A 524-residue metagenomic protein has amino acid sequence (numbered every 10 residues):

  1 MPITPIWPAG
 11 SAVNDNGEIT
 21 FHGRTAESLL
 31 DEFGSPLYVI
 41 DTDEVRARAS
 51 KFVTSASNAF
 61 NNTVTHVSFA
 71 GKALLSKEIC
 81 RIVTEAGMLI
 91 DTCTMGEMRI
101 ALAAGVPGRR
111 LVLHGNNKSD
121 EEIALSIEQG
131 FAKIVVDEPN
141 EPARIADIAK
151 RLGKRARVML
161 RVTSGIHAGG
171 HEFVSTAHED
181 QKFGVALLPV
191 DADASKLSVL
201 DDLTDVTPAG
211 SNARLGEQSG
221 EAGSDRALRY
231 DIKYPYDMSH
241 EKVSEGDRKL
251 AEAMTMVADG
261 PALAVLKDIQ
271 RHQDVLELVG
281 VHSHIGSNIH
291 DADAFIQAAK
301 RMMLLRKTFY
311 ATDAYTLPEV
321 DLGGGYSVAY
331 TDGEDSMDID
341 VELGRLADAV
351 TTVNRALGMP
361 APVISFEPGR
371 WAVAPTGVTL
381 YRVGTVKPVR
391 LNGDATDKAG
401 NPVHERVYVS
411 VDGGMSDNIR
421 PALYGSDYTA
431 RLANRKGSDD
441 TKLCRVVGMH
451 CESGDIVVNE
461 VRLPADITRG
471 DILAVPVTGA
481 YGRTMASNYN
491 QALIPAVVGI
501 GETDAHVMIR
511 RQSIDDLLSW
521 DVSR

Functional and structural regions predicted by a protein language model:
M1-R157, A192-R248, R271-Q273, E277 (+1 more regions): A charged N-terminal "starter" segment
P2-I3, G165-R390, L463, N490: Active-site loop/helix belt of alpha/beta enzymes
T25, D41-E44, R48, F52 (+22 more regions): General structural feature for long, well-ordered alpha-helical segments within catalytic domains of soluble enzymes
V45, K72, T94, S126 (+6 more regions): Conserved, mostly hydrophobic/aromatic
A73-L75, G96, N117-S119, E138-N140 (+7 more regions): Active-site-proximal loop/turn and secondary-structure-junction residues that shape catalytic pockets, frequently
L89, A132, A156, V279 (+3 more regions): The start of beta-strands in P-loop NTPase/AAA+ ATPase cores
I90-D91, L111, I134, V281 (+3 more regions): Hydrophobic residues within beta-strands of alpha/beta enzymes
T351, R355, M359-R524: Charged (often Lys/Glu-rich) extended helix/loop segments that serve as interaction or gating elements
